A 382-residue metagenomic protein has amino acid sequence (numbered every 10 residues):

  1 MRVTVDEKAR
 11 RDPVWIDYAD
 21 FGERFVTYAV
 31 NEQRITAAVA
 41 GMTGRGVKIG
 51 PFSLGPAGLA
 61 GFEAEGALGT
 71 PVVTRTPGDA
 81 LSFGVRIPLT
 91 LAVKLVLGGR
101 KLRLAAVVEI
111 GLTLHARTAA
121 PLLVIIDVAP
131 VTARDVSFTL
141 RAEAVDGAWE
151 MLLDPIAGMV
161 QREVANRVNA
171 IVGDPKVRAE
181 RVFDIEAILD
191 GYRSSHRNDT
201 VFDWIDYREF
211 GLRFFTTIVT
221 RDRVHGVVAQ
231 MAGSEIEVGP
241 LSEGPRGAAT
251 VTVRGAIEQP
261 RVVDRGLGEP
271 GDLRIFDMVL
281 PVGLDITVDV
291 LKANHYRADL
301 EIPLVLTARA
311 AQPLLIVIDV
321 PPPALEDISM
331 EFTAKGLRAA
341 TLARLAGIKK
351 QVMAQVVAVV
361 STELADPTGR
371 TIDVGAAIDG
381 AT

Functional and structural regions predicted by a protein language model:
R2-A64, P71-R75, G98-P270, D289-T382: Lipid-handling modules and contact-site tethers
P77-L95, G271-V288: Short, hydrophobic/proline-enriched secondary-structure or compact coil segments at domain edges
